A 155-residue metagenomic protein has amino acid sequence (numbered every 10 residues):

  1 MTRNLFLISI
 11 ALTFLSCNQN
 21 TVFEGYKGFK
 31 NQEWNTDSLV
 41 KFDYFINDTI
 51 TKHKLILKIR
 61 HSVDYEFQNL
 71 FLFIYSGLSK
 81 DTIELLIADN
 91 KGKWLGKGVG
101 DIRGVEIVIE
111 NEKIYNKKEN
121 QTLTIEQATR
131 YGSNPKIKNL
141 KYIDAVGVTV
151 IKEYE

Functional and structural regions predicted by a protein language model:
F14-S16: C-terminal motif of bacterial Sec signal peptides marking the signal peptidase cleavage site
N18-N20: Bacterial signal peptide processing site
V40-I59, Q68: Contiguous beta-strand segments within globular domains
T51-V63, Q121-Q127: A short beta-strand element within beta-rich, extracytoplasmic domains of secreted/secretory-pathway proteins
V63-D64, I114-Y115, Q127-K136: Short acidic/polar inter-strand loop motif in beta-rich domains
E66-L72, L140-I143: Short coil-to-beta strand junction motifs in C2/discoidin
S76, Y131-E155: Exposed low-complexity, polar/acidic, P/S/T/G-rich flexible segments that act as propeptides, protease-susceptible
L85-D89, L95-E110: A beta-strand/beta-hairpin structural motif
